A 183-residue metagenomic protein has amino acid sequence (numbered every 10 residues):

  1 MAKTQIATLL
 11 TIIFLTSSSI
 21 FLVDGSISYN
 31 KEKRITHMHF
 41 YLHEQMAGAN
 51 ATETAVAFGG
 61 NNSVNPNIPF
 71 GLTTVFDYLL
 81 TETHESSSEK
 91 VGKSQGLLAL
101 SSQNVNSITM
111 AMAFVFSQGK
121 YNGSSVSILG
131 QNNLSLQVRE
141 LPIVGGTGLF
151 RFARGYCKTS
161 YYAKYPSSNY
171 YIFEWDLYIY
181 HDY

Functional and structural regions predicted by a protein language model:
A2-V126, V138, S160, Y171-I172 (+1 more regions): Extracellular or lumenal secretory-pathway regions
T109-A111, V126-L129, L134-Y183: Compact beta-sheet-dominated globular domain cores
